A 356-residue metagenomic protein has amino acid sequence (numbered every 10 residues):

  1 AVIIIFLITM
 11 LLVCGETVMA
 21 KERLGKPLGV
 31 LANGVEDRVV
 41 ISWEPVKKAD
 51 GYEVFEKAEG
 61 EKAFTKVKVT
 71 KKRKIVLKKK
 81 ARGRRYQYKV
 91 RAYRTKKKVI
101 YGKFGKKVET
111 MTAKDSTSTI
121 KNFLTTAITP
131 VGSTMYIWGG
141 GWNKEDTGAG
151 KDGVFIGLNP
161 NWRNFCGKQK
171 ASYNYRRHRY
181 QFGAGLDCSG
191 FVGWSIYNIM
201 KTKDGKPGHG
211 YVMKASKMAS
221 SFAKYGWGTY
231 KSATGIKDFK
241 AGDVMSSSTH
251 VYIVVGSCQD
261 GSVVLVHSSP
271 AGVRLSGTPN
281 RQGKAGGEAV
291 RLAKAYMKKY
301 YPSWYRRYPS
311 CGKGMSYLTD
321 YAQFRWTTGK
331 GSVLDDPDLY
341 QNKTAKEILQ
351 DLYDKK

Functional and structural regions predicted by a protein language model:
M10-L24: Sec-dependent signal peptide cleavage junction
A20-K48, R82, K97-D115: Pro/Thr/Ser/Gly-rich low-complexity, intrinsically disordered linker/stalk tracts
E53-G83, T95-V99: Recognizes extended acidic, P/S/T-rich segments that occur within or adjacent to Ig-like beta-sandwich modules
D115-M200, T319, Q323-K356: N-terminal capping segments
S133-T147, Y173-H178, S246-S303: Glycine-rich catalytic cores of cysteine/serine-nucleophile enzymes that process amide/ester linkages in cell-envelope
T202-N280: ...with weaker cross-activation on analogous glycine-rich loops/strands in unrelated enzymes
